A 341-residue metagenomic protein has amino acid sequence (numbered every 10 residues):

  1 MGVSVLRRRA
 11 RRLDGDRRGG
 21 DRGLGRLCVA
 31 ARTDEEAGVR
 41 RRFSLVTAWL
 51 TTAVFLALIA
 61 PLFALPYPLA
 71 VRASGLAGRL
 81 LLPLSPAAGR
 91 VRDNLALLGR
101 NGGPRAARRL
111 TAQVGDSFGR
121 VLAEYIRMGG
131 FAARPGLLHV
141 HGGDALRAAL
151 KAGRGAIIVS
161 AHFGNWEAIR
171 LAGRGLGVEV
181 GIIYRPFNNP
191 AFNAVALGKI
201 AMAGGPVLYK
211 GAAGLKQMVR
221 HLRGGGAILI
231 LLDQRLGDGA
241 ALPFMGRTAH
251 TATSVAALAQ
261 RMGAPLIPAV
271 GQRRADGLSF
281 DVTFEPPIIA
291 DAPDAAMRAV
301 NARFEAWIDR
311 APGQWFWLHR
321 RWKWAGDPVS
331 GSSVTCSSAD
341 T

Functional and structural regions predicted by a protein language model:
M1-G38: C-terminal-most transmembrane helix of multi-pass membrane proteins
R40-R42, R100-N101, A106-A112, L150-K151 (+2 more regions): Non-catalytic C-terminal accessory region of glycerolipid acyltransferases and related lyso-lipid remodeling enzymes
R40-S160, V195, M202-G204, A339: Membrane-anchoring hydrophobic helices of lipid-metabolizing enzymes
G89-R90, N189-P190, A249-A252: Active-site metal-coordination segments of metallo-dependent hydrolases
A132-L138, R185, G204-K210, F244-G246 (+1 more regions): Short, flexible loop segments at the rims of nucleotide/cofactor-binding pockets, characterized by
A152-A212, G237-L242, R273, G277: Catalytic core of membrane glycerolipid acyltransferases/transacylases, capturing the structured, soluble-facing
